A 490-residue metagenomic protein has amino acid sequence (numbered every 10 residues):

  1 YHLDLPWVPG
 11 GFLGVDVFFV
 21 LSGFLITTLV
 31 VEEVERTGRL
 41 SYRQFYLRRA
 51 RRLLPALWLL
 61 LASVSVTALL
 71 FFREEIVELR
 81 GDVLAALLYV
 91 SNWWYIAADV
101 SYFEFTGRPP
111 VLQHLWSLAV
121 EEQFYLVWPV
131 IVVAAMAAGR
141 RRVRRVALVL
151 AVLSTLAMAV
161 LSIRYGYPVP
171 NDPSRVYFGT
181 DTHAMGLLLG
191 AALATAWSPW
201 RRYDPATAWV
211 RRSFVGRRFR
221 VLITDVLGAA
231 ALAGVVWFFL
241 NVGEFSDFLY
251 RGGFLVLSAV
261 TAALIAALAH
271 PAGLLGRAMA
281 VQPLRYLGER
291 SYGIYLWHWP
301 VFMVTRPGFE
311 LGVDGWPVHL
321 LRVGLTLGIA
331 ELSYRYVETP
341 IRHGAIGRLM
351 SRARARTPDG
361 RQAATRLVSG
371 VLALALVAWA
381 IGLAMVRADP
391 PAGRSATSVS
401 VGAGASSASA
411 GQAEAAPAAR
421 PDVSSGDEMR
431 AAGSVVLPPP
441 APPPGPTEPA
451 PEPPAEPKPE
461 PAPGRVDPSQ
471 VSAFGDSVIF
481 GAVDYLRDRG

Functional and structural regions predicted by a protein language model:
Y1-R387: Hydrophobic membrane-embedded alpha-helices and membrane-water interface caps/short interhelical or interfacial loops
S162-I163, V215-F219, N241-V242, F309-P317 (+3 more regions): Extracellular/periplasmic envelope-modification machinery, especially enzymes that add or remove acyl/ester groups on
